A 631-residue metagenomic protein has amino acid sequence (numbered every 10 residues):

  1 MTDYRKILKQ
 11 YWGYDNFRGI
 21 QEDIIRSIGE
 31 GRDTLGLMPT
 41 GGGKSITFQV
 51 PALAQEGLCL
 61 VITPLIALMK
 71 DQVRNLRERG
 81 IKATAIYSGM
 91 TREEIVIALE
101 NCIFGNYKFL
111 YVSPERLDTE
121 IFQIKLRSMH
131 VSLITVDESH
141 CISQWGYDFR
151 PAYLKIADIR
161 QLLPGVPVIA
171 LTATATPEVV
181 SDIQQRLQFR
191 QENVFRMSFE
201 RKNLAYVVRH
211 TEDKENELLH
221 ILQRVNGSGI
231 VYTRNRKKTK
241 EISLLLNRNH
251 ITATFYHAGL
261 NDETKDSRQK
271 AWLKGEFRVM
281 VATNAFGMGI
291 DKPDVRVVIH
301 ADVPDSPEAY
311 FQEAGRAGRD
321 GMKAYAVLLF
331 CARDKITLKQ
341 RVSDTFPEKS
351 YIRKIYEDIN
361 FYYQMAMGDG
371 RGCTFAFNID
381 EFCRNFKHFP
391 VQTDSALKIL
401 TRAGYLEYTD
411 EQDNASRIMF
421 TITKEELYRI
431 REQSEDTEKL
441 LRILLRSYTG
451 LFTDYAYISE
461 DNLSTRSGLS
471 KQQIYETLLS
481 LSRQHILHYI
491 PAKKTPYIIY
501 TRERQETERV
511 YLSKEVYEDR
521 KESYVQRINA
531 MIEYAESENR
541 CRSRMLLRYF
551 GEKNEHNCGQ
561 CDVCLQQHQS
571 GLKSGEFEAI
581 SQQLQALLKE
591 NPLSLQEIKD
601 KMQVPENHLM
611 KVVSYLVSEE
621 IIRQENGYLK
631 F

Functional and structural regions predicted by a protein language model:
M1-Y11, D15, G19, D23-S45 (+3 more regions): Helicase motor core with emphasis on the C-terminal RecA-like subdomain
F277, D294-V295, I299, V303-Q312 (+1 more regions): C-terminal accessory region of SF2 helicases/translocases
K630-F631: Short hydrophobic/aromatic patches at helix-to-coil boundaries
